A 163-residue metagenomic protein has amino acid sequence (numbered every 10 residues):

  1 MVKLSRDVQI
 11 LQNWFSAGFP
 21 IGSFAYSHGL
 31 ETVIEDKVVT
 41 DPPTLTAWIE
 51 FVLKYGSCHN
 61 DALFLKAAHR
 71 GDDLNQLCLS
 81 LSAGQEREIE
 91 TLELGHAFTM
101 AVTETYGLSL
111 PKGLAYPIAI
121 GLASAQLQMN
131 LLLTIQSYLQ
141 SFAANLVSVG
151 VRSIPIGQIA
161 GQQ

Functional and structural regions predicted by a protein language model:
M1-S5: Intrinsically disordered, low-complexity and often Lys/Arg-enriched segments
R6-G71: Glycine/small-residue-rich interface belts in oligomeric ring/scaffold proteins and their assembly partners
Q9-P20, I49-Y55, S80-R87, G107-L110 (+2 more regions): A short glycine/serine-rich beta->alpha loop
K54-C58, E86-E90, L146-V149, Q158-Q163: Charged, flexible cofactor/metal-binding loops and thiol motifs
L63-F64, A68-L110: Ordered, amphipathic secondary-structure segments that act as subunit-interaction surfaces in large macromolecular
L108-P111, I156-Q162: Flexible, glycine/charged-enriched surface loops at secondary-structure junctions
Y116-Q158: A contiguous pocket-lining binding segment that forms or flanks enzyme active sites
